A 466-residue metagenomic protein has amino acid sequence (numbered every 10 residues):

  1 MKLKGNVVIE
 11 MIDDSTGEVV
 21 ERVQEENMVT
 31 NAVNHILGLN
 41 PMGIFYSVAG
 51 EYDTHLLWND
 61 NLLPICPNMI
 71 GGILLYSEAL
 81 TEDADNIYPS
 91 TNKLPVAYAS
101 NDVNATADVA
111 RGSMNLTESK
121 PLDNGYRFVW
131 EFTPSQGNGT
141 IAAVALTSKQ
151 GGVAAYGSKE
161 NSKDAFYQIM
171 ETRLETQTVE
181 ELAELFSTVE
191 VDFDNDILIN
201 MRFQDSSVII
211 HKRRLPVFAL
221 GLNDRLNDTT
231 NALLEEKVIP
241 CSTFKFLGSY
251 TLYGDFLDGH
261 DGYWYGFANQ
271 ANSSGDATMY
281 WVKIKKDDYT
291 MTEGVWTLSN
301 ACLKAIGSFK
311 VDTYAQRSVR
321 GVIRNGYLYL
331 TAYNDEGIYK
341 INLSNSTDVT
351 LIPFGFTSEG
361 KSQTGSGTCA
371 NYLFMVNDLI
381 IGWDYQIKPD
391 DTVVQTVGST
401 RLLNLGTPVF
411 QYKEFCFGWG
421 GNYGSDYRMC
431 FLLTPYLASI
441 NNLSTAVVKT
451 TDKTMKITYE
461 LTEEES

Functional and structural regions predicted by a protein language model:
M1-I141, T147-G259, Y263-W264, A268-F374 (+1 more regions): Small cysteine-rich, disulfide-bonded extracellular modules of the LU/uPAR three-finger superfamily and closely related
T392: Charged, cofactor-coupling segments
